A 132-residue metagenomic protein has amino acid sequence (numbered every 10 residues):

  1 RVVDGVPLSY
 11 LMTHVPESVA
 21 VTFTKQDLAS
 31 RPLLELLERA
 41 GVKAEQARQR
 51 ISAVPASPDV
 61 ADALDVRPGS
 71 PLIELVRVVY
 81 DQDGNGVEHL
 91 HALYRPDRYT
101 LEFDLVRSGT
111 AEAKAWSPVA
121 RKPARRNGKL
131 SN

Functional and structural regions predicted by a protein language model:
R1-N132: C-terminal all-alpha effector/ligand-binding and dimerization domain of prokaryotic HTH-type transcriptional repressors
